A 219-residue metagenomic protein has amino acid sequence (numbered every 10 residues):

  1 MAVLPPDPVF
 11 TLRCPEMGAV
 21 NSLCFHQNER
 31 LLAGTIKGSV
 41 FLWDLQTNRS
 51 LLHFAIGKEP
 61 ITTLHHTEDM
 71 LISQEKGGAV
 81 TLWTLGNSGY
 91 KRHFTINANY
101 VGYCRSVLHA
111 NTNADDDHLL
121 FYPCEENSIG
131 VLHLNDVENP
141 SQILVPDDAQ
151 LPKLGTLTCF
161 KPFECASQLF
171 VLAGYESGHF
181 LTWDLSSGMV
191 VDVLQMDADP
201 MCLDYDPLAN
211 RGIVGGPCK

Functional and structural regions predicted by a protein language model:
M1-M17, T47: A short helix->beta-strand "capping" segment at the edge of beta-propeller domains
T11-G38: Beta-strand-rich domains and repeat architectures in extracellular enzymes and scaffolds, especially beta-propellers
L12-P15, F54-I56, T95-N99, V145-P152 (+1 more regions): Surface loop/turn motifs at the tips and blade-to-blade linkers of beta-strand repeat domains
M17-F25, E59-H65, Y100-N111, Q150-E164 (+1 more regions): Canonical WD40 repeat/beta-propeller blade segments in eukaryotic WD-repeat proteins
L31-T35, L71-E75, L119-C124, V171-G174 (+1 more regions): Conserved beta-strand element within WD40/beta-propeller blades
K37-S39, D69, G78-V80, N127-S128 (+2 more regions): Loop/turn residues immediately N-terminal
V40-D44, V80-L85, I129-N135, F180-D184: WD40-repeat beta-propellers
N87-L119, P123-G130, N135-A149: Asp-box/WD-like beta-propeller blade repeats and closely related beta-sheet repeat scaffolds
